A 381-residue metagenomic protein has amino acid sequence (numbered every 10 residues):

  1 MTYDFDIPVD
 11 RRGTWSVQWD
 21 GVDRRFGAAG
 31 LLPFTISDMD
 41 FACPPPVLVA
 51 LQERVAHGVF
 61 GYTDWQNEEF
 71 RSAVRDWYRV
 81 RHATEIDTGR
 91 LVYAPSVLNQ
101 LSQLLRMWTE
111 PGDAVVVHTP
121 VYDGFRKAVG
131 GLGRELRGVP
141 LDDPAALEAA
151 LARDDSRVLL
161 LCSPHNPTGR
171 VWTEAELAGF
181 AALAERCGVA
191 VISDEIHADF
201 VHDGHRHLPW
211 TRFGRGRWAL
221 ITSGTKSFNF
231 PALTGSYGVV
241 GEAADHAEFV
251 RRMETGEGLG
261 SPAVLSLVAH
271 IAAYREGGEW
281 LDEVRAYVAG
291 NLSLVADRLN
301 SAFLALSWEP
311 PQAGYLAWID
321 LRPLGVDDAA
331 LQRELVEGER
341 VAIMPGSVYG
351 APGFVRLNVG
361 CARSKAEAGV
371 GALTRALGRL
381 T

Functional and structural regions predicted by a protein language model:
T2-S96, Q103, A273-Y274, L380-T381: N-terminal small-domain helix-loop-helix segment of the aminotransferase-like
F60-L183, D199-G214, A219, G371: Conserved core of the PLP fold type I
V117, G138, V191-S193, I343-P345: Hydrophobic residues in well-ordered beta-strands that form the structural core
L132, R186-C187, E339: Helix C-cap/helix->beta junction micro-motif
G216-A289: Conserved core segment of the aminotransferase class I/II
L267, I271, V288-A296, W308-L321: Conserved glycine-rich beta-strand-loop-beta hairpin in the small C-terminal domain of fold type I
G325, E334-I343, V348-T381: PLP-dependent enzyme catalytic core of the Aspartate aminotransferase-like
